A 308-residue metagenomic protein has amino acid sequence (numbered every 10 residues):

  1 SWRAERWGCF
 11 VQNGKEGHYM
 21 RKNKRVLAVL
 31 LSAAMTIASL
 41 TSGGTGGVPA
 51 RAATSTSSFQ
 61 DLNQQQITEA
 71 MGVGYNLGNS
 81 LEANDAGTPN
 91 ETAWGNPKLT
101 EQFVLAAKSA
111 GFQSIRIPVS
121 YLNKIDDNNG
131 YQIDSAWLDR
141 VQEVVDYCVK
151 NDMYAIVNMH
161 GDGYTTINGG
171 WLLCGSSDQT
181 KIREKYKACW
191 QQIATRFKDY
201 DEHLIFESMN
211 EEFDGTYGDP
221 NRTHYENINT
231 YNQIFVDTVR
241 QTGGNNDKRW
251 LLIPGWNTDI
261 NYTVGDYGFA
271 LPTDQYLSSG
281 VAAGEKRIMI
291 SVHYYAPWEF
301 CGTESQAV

Functional and structural regions predicted by a protein language model:
S1-Y19: Short, Lys/Arg-enriched N-terminal segments with co-localized hydrophobic residues within the first ~10-30 amino acids
L31, M35-L40: Hydrophobic core
S39-T54: Sec-dependent signal peptide cleavage junction
R51-S114: N-terminal carbohydrate-binding accessory modules
V73-L77, I115-I117, A155-V157, F206 (+2 more regions): Hydrophobic faces of well-ordered beta-strands that scaffold small-molecule active sites in alpha/beta enzyme cores
L77-L99, D127-I133, G175-T180, E299-V308: Acidic/histidine-rich helix-loop elements that form or flank divalent-metal/phosphate-binding sites at the catalytic
G95-S114, G130-G161, T165-E207, N227-R240: An active-site-proximal structural segment forming one wall of the substrate-binding cleft that immediately precedes
N96, A188-Q191, T195, E202-H203 (+1 more regions): Extracellular glycoside hydrolase catalytic/binding regions
